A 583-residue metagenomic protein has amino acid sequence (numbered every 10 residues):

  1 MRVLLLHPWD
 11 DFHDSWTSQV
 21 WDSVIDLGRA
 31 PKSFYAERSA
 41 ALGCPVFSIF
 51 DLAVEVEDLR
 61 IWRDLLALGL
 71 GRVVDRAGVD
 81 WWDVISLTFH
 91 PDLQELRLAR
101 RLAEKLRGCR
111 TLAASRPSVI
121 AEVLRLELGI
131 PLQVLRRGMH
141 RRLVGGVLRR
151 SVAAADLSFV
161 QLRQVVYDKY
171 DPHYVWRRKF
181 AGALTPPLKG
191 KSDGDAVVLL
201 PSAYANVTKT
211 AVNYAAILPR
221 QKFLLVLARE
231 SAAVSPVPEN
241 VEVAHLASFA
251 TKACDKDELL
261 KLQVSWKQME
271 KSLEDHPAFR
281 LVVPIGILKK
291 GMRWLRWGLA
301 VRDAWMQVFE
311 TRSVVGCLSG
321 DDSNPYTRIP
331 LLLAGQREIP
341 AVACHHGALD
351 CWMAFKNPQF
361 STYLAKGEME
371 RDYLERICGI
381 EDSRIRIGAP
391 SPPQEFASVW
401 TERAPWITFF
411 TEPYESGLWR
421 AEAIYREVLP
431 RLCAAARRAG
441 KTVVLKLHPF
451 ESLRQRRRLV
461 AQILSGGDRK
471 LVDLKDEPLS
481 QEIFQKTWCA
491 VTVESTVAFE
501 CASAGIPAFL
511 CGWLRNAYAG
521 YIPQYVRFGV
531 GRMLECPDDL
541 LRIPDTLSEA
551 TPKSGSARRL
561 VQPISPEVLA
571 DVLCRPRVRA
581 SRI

Functional and structural regions predicted by a protein language model:
M1-I583: Catalytic-core helical/loop segments in enzymes performing group transfer/polymerization on anionic/lipid-linked
